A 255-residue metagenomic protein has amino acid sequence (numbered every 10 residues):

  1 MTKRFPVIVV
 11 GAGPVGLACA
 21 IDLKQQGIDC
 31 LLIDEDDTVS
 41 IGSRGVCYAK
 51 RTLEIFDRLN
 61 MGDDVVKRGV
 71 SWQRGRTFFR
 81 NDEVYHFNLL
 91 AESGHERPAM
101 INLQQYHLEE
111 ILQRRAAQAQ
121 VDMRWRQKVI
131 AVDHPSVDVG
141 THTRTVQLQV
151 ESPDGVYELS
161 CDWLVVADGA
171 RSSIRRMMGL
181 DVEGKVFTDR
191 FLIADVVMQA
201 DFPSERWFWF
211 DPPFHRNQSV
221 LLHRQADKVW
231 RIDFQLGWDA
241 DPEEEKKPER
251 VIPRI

Functional and structural regions predicted by a protein language model:
T2-V15: Beta1/beta-strand and adjacent pyrophosphate-binding region of the FAD-binding site in flavoprotein oxidoreductases
K3-F5, P153-W163: Core beta-strand elements of the Rossmann-like FAD/NAD(P) dinucleotide-binding domain in flavoenzyme oxidoreductases
V9, A20, C30, F56 (+5 more regions): Conserved structural-core and active-site-/substrate-pathway-adjacent residues in large, well-folded domains of enzymes
K24-R44: Glycine-rich FAD pyrophosphate-binding loop
I41-A119, H223: Active-site-adjacent segment of FAD-dependent monooxygenases/related oxidoreductases
R114, W163, A167-I255: Conserved FAD-binding catalytic core of PHBH/FMO-like flavoproteins
W125-T145: A conserved short coil-to-beta-strand element within the FAD-binding core of flavoproteins
